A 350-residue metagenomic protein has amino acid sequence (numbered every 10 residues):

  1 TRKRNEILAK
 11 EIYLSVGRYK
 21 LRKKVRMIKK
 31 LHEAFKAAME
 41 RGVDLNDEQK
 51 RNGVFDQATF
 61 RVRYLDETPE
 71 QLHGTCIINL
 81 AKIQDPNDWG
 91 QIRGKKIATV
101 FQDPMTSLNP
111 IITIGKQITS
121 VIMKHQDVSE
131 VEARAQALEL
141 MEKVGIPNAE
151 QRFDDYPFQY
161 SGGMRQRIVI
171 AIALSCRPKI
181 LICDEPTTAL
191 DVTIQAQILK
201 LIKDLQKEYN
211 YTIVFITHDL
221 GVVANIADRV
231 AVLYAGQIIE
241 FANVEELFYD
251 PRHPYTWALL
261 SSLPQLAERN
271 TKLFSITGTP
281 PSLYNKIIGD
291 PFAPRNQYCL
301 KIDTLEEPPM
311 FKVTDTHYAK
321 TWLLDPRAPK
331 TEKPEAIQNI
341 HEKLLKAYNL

Functional and structural regions predicted by a protein language model:
T1-A9, Y13, G17-K24, I28 (+4 more regions): ABC ATPase NBD coupling module
A58-T59, D127, V131-I146, F153-D154 (+2 more regions): ABC ATPase nucleotide-binding domain helical subdomain, centered on the C-loop/LSGGQ "ABC signature"
G74-I77, P147-E150, N243-N349: Short catalytic/signature loops enriched in Gly
M105, I111-K124, R134, L138 (+2 more regions): Short helical segment in ABC ATPase nucleotide-binding domains corresponding to the A-loop/adjacent helical element
D155-Y160, M164: Conserved ABC ATPase signature
S175-K179: A short, proline-enriched helix->beta-strand linker immediately N-terminal to the Walker B motif in ABC-type P-loop
I182-P186, L190-K272: P-loop NTP-binding/switch modules centered on Walker-like glycine-rich loops
